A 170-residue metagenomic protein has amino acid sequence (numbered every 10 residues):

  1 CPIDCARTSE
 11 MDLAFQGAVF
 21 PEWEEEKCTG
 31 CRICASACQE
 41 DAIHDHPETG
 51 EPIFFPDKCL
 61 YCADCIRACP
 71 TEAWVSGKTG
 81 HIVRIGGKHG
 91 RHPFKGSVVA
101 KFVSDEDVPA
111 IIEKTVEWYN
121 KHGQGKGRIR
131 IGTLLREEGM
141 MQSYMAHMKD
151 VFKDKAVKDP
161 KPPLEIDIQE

Functional and structural regions predicted by a protein language model:
P2: RNA-contacting regions in translation and RNA-metabolism proteins, encompassing KH/S1 modules where present
A6, I33-I43, R67-W74, E113-G125 (+1 more regions): Generic secondary-structure signature for well-ordered alpha-helical cores
T8-E10, Y61-A63, L134-V151: Short glycine/threonine-rich loop-to-helix capping motif typified by GTGT followed within a few residues by an Asp-Pro
S9-R67, A73-G77, R91-H92, G96-S97: Ferredoxin-like iron-sulfur electron-transfer modules
S76-K88: Short, acidic (Asp/Glu-rich) active-site segment that either coordinates a divalent metal cofactor
H89-K126: A hydrophobic, small-residue-rich beta->alpha segment in the mid-to-C-terminal subdomain of diverse proteins
D105-E106, I112, G127-R136, S143-A146: Long hydrophobic alpha-helical segments typical of transmembrane helices together with their membrane-interfacial
K121-R136, D154-I166: Flexible, glycine/charged-enriched surface loops at secondary-structure junctions
